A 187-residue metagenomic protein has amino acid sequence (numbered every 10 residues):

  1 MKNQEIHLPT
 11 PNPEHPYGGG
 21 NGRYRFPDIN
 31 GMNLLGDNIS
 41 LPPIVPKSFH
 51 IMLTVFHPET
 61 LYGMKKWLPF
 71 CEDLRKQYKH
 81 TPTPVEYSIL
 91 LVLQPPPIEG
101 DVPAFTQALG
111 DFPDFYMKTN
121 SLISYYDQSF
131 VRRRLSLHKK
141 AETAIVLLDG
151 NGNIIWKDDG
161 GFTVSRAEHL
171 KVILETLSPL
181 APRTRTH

Functional and structural regions predicted by a protein language model:
M1-P27: N-proximal helix/coil linker or "cap" segments that precede and/or mark the start of modular domains
Q4-I6, M32-L34, G160: Domain-scale activation on soluble regions of proteins
P9, P96-A141, I173: Thioredoxin-like thiol-disulfide oxidoreductase module
I29-H50: A short beta-strand-turn-helix
H50, T60-D114: Structural microenvironment flanking redox-active thiols in thiol-disulfide oxidoreductases
I51-M52, I145: Hydrophobic beta-strand anchors of alpha/beta hydrolase catalytic cores
R132-R133, K140-H187: Thiol-/selenol-based redox modules, centered on thioredoxin-like and closely related oxidoreductase domains
